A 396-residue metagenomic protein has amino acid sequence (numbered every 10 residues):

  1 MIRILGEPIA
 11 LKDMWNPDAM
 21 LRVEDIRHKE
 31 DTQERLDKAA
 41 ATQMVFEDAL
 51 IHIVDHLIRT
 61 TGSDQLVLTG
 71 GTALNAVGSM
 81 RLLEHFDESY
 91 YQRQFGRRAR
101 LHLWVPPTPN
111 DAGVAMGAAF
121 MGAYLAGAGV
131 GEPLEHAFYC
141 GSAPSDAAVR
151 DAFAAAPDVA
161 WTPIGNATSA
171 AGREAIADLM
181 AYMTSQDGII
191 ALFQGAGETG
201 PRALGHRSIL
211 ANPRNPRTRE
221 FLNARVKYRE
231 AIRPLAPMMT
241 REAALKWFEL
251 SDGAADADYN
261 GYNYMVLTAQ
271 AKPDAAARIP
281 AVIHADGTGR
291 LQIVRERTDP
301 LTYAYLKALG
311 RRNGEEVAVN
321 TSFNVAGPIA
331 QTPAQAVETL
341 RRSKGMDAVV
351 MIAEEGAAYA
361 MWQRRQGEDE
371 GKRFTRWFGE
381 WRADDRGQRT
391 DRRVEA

Functional and structural regions predicted by a protein language model:
M1-L21, D25-K29, D55, L74-N75 (+1 more regions): Flexible beta->alpha loop and helix N-cap segments adjacent to enzyme active/binding sites
H28-D48, R295, D299: Short acidic-aromatic active-site loops that bind/stabilize oxyanions
E34, K38-T42, G70, P106-N110 (+1 more regions): Conserved aromatic-histidine-acidic binding/catalytic patches
A41-L66: Phosphate/ATP-binding catalytic cores across multiple sugar-kinase/actin-like superfamilies, primarily ASKHA
G62-G71, A191: Short glycine-rich phosphate-binding loop at a beta-alpha junction
